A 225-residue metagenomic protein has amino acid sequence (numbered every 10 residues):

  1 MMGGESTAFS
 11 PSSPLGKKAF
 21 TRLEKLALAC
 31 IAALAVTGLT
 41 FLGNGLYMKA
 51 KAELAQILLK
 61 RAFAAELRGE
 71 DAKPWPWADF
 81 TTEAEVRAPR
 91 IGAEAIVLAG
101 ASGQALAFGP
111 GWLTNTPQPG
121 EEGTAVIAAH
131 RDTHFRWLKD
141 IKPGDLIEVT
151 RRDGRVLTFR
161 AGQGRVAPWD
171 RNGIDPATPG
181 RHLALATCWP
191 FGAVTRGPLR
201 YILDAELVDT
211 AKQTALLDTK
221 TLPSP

Functional and structural regions predicted by a protein language model:
M1-R22: N-terminal Lys/Arg-rich, disordered targeting/topogenic segments
E24-P225: Solvent-exposed, non-transmembrane regions of membrane-associated and secreted proteins
